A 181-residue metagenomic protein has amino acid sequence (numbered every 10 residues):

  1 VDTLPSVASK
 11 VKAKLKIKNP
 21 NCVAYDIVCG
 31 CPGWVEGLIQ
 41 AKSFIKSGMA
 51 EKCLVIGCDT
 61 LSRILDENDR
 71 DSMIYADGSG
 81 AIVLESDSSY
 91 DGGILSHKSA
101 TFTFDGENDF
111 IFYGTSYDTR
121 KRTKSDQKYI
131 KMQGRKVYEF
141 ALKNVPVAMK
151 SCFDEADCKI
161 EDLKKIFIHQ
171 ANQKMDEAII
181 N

Functional and structural regions predicted by a protein language model:
V1-D2, C29-P32, G57-S62, A100-T103: Acidic, glycine-rich active-site loops and adjacent beta-strand->loop/helix elements that engage anionic groups
V1-T3, L163-I179: Glycine-rich phosphate-binding loops at beta-strand->alpha-helix junctions
D2-K52, N181: Conserved catalytic cysteine-centered active-site region of acyl-thioester-dependent Claisen-condensing enzymes
P5-S9, K143-P146, Q173, E177: Short, surface-exposed alpha-helical segments at coil->helix boundaries
N19-V23, S47-C53, D69-R70, G78-S79 (+2 more regions): Short coil/turn connectors at secondary-structure junctions
V23-D26, E51-C58, L95-A100, E161-F167: Beta-strand segments within the central parallel beta-sheet cores of soluble alpha/beta enzyme folds
L61, N68-E139, K143, V147: Condensing-enzyme catalytic core mediating Claisen C-C bond formation in acyl metabolism
V147-K164: Phosphate/pyrophosphate-binding loops at sites that engage ATP/ADP/AMP, CoA/4′-phosphopantetheine, polyphosphate
